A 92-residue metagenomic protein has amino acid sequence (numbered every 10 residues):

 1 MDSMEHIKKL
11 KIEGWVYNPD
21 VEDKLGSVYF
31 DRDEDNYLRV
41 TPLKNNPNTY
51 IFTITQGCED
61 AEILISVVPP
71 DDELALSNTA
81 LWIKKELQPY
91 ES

Functional and structural regions predicted by a protein language model:
M1-D33, G57-A61: Negatively charged, low-complexity tracts enriched in Asp/Glu with abundant Ser/Thr
D2, L43, N48, D71-D72: Intrinsically disordered, low-complexity coil/linker segments enriched for acidic/polar and small residues
E5-H6, T41, L81: Short, low-complexity interaction segments enriched in Ser/Thr/Pro/Gly
V16, R39, K44, S66-V67 (+1 more regions): Compositionally biased, intrinsically disordered/low-complexity regions enriched for serine, proline and threonine
D31-I63: Long, continuous compositionally biased terminal/linker segments
T53-S92: Mixed-charge, Lys/Arg-enriched low-complexity segments
